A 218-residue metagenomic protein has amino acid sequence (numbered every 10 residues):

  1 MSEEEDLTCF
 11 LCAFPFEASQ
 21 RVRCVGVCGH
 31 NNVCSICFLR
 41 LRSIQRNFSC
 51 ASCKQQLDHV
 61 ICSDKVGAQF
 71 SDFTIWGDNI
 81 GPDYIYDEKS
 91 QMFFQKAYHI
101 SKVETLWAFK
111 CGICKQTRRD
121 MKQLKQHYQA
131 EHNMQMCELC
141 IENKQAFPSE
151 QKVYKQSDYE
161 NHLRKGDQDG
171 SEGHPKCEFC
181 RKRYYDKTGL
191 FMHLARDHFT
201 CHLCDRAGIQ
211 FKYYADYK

Functional and structural regions predicted by a protein language model:
M1-G26: Proximal pre-RING flanking segment of RING-type E3 ubiquitin ligases
C9-C12, V25-G26, C34, C50-C53 (+4 more regions): Short cysteine-rich clusters marking metal-coordination/redox-active sites
A18-V22, S35, S43, H59-V60 (+4 more regions): Short, non-ligating residues that shape and space the ligands of small metal-coordination modules and catalytic
N32-N47, Y128: Cys/His-coordinated zinc-finger cores
Q55-L57: Cytosolic, low-complexity regulatory segments enriched in Ser/Pro/Gly with interspersed Lys/Arg in eukaryotic signaling
H59-K102: Ubiquitin/ubiquitin-like proteostasis machinery centered on ERAD and p97/Cdc48
I85-K218: General zinc-binding finger modules coordinated by cysteine/histidine
